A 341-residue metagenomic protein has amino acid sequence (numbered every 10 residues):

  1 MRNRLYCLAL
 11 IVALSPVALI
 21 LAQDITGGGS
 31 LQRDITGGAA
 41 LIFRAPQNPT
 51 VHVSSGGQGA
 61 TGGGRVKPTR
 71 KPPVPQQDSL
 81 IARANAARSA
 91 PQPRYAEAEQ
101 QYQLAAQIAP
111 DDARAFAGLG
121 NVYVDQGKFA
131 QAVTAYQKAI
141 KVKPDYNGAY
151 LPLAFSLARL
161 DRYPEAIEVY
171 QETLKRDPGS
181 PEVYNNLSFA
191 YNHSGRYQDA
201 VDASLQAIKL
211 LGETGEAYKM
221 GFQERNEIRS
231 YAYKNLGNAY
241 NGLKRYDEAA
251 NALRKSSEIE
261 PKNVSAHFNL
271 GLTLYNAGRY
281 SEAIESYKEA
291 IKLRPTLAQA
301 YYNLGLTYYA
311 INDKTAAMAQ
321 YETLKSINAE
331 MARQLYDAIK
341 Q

Functional and structural regions predicted by a protein language model:
G27, S54, G62-V74, D78 (+3 more regions): Terminal, low-structured helical/coil segments at or just beyond the last alpha-helical repeat
D78, R114, G148, E182 (+5 more regions): Start-of-helix register in tetratricopeptide repeats
S89-P91, D125-Q126, R159-L160, H193-S194 (+3 more regions): Register position in tetratricopeptide repeats
I108, V142, R176, L210 (+5 more regions): Structural marker of alpha-solenoid helical repeat scaffolds
G118, P152, R159, N186 (+7 more regions): Canonical tetratricopeptide repeat
